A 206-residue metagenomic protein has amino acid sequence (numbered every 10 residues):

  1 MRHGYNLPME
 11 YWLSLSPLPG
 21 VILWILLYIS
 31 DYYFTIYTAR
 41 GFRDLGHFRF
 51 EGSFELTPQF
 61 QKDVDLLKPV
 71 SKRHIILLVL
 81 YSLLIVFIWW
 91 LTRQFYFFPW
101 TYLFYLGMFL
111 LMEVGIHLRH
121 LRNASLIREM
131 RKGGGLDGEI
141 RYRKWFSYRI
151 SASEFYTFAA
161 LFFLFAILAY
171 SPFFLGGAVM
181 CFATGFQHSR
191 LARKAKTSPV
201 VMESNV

Functional and structural regions predicted by a protein language model:
R2-V206: Hydrophobic alpha-helical segments at protein termini of multi-pass membrane proteins
